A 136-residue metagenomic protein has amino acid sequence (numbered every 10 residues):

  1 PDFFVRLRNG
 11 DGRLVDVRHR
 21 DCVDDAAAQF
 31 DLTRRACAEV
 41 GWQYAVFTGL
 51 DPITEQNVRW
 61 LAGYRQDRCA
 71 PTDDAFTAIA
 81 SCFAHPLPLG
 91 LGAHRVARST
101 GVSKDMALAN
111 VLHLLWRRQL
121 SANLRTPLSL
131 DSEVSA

Functional and structural regions predicted by a protein language model:
P1-A136: Electrostatic, structured charged patches in enzyme active sites and in nucleic-acid/phosphate-binding
